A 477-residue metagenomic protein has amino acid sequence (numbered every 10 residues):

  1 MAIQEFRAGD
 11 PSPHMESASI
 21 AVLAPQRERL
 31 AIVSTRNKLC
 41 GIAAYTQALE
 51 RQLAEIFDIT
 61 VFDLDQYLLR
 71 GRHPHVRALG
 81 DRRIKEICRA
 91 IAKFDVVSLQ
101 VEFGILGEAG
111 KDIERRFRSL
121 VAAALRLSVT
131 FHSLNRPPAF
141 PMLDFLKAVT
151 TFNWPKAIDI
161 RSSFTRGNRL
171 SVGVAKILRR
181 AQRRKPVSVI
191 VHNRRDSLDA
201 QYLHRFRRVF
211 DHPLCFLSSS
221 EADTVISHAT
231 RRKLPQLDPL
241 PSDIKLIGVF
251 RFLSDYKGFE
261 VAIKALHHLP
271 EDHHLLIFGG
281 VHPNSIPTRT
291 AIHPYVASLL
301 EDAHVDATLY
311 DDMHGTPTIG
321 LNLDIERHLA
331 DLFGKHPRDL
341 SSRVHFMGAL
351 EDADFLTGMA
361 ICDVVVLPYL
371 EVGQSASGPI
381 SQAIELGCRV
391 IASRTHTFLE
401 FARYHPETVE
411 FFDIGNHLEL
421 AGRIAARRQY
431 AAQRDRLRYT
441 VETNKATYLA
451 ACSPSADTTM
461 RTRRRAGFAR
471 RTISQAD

Functional and structural regions predicted by a protein language model:
T46-L49, I247, A262, L275 (+3 more regions): A structural motif in glycosyltransferase catalytic domains
R166-H228: A short, active-site helix/loop in glycosyltransferases that binds the activated sugar's phosphate group
K233-K257, I263-L266, L275-G279: Conserved donor-binding/catalytic core segment of Leloir-type glycosyltransferases
R289-A353: Nucleotide-activated donor-binding/catalytic signature segment of Leloir-type glycosyltransferases, i.e., the conserved
A349, T357-C362: Short alpha-helical donor nucleotide-sugar binding micro-motif in glycosyltransferases
V364-V365, R389-R394: Short hydrophobic beta-strand element within catalytic cores of glycosyltransferases and related nucleotide-activated
L399-A426: Change "using UDP/GDP/dTDP sugars" to "using nucleotide sugars
R428-A469: A charged, aromatic-enriched C-terminal amphipathic alpha-helix characteristic of glycosyltransferases across folds
